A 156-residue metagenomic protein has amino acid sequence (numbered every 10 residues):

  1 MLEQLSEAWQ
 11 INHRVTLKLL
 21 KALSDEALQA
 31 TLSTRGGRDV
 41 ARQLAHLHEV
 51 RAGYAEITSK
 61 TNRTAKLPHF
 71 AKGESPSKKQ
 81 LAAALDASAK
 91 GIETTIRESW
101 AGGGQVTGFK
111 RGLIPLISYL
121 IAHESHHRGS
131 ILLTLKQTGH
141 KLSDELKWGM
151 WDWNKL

Functional and structural regions predicted by a protein language model:
M1-E7, E74: Short, charged, low-complexity loops and linkers
S6-Q10, R14-L17, L28-H69, V106-L156: Short, contiguous alpha-helical
V15-K18, A22, A87-T95, S130: Solvent-exposed, charged/polar functional surfaces in cytosolic regulatory/catalytic domains
E56-I57, T61-I96: Helix-adjacent hinge/juxtasegments
I96-K110: Acidic catalytic patch
